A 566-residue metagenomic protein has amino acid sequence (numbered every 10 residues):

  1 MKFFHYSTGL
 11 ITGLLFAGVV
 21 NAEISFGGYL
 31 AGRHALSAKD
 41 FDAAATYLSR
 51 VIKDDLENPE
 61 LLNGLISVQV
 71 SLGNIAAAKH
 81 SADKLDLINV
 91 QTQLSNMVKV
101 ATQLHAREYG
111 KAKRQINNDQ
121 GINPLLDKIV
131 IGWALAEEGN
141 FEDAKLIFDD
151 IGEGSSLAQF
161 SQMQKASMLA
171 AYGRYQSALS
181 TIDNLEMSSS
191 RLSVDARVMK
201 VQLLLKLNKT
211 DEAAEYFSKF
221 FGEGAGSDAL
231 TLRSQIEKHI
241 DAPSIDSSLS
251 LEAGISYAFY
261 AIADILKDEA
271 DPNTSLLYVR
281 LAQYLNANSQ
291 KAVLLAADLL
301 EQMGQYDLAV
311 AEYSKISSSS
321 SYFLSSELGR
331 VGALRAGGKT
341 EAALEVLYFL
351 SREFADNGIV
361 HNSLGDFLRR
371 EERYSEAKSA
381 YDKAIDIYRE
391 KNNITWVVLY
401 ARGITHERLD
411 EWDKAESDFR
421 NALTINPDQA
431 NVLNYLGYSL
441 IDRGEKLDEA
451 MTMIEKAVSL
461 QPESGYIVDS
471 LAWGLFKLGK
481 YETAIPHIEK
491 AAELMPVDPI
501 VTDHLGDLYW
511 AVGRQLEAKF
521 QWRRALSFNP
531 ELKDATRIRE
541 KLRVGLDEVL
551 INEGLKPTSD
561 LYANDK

Functional and structural regions predicted by a protein language model:
F16-D83, I88-L94, K113-R114, I245-D246 (+4 more regions): N-terminal leader/linker segments that initiate helical-solenoid repeat arrays
A22-G28, D55-L62, I88-M97, D119-V130 (+13 more regions): Generic helix N-cap/helix-start motif at coil->alpha-helix transitions
R33, S67, A101, W133 (+10 more regions): Residue-level recognition of tetratricopeptide repeat
L36, V70, L104, A136 (+10 more regions): Position-specific recognition of the canonical hydrophobic site in helix A of tetratricopeptide repeat
K39, G73, R107, G139 (+10 more regions): Residue-level detector of the short coil/turn that links helix A to helix B within each tetratricopeptide repeat
R50-K53, D86-L87, Q120-G121, G152-E153 (+11 more regions): Conserved structural position within tetratricopeptide repeats
